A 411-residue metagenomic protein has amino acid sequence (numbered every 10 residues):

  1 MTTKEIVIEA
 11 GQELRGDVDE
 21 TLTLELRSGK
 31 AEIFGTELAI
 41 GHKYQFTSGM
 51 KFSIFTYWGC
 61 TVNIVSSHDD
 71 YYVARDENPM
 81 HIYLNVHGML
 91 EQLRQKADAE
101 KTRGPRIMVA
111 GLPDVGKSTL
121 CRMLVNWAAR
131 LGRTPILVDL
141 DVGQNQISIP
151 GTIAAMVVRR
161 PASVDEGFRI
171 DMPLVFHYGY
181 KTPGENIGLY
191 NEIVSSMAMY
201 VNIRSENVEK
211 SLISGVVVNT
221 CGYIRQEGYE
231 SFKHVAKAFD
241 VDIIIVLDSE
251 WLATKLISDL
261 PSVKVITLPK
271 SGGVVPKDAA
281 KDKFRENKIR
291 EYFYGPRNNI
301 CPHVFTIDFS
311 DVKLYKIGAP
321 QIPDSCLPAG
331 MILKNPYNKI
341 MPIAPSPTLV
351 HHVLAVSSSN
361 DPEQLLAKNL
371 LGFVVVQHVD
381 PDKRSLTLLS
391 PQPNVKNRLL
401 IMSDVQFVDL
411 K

Functional and structural regions predicted by a protein language model:
M1-P105, V109, M123, T182 (+1 more regions): Preference for solvent-exposed, low-hydrophobicity sequence contexts
V86-L93, K101-A110, I136-V216, I224-E227: Nucleotide-state-sensitive switch-loop elements of NTP-binding domains
P113: The conserved Walker
K117: Conserved lysine of the Walker
N126-L137: Post-Walker A helix-loop "phosphate-sensing" segment adjacent to the P-loop in P-loop NTPases
L140-G143, C221-Y223, S249-E250, K270-S271: Short, ordered loop/turn segments at secondary-structure junctions
I203-K264: Phosphate/Mg2+-binding loops and adjacent switch elements in nucleotide/diphosphate-handling enzyme cores
